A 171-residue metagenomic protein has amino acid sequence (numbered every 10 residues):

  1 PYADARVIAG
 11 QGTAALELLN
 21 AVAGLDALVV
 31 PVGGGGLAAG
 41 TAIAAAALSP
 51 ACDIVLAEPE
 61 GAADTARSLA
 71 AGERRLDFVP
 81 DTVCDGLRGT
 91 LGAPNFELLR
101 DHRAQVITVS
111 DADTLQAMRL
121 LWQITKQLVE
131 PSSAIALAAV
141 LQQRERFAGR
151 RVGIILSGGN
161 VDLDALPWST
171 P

Functional and structural regions predicted by a protein language model:
P1-P171: PLP-dependent amino-acid enzyme catalytic core
